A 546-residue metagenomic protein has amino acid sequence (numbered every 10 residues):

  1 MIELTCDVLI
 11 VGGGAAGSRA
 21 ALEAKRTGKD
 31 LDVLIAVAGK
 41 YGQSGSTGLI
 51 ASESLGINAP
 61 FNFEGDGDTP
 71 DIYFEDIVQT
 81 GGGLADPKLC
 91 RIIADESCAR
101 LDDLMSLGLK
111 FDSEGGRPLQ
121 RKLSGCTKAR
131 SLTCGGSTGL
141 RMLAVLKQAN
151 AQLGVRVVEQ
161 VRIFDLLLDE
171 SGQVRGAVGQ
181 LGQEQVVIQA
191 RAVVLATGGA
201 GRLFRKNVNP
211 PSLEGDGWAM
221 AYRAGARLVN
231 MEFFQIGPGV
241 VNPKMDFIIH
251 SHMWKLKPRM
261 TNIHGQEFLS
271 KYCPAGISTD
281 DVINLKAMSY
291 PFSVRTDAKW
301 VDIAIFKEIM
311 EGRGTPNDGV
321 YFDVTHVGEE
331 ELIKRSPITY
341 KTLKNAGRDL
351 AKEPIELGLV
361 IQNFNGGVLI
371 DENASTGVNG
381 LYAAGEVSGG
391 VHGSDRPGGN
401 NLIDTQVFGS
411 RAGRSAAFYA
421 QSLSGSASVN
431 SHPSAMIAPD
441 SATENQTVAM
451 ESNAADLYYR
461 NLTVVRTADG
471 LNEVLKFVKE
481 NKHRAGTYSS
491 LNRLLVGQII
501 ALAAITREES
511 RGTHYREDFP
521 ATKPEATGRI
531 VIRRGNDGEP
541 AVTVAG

Functional and structural regions predicted by a protein language model:
M1-T5, A20-E23, K40-Q43, L49-I50 (+11 more regions): Glycine- and aromatic-enriched mobile tails/lids
V8-I35: N-terminal Rossmann-like FAD-binding beta1-loop-alpha1 element of flavoenzymes
I10, G14-A15, S137, A200-G201 (+1 more regions): Residue-level detector of alpha-helix initiation sites
G39-D66, I72-E75, G82, P238-G239 (+1 more regions): Conserved N-terminal glycine-rich FAD pyrophosphate-binding loop of Rossmann-like flavoproteins
Q43, R100, M105-E184, Q189-A192 (+5 more regions): Conserved redox-cofactor binding core of oxidoreductases
Y73-Q120: Rossmann-like flavin
A192-F247, N400-S415: Glycine-rich loop(s) and the adjacent beta-strand/alpha-helix scaffold that form part
A226-R348, Q406, S415-A417, Q421: An anion/pyrophosphate-binding glycine-rich loop and adjacent beta-alpha core in soluble alpha-beta enzymes
